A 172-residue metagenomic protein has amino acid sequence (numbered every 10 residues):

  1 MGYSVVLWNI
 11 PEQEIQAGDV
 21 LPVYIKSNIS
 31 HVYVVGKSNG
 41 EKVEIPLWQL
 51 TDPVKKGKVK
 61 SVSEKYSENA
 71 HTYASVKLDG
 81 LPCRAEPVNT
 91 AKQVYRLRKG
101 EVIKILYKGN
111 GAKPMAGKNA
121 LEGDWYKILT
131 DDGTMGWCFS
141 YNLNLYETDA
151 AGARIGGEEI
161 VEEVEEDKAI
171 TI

Functional and structural regions predicted by a protein language model:
G2-A74, K118-I172: Boundary regions of SH3-family modules and the immediately adjacent low-complexity/disordered segments in eukaryotic
G2-W8, L78-V88: Short, structured beta-strand/loop micro-motifs enriched in basic residues and often containing a Trp
Q16, K92-E101: Residue-level recognition of short, solvent-exposed, well-ordered loop/turn junctions that link secondary-structure
Y24-K26, W48, K77-D79, E86 (+1 more regions): A structural detector for beta-sheet-dominated domains
K26-I29, Y107-K113: Short, charged beta-turn/beta-strand-edge "cap" motif at the junction between a beta-strand and an adjacent loop
C83, G100, L106, K127-I128 (+1 more regions): Short alpha-helical segments in extracytoplasmic peptidoglycan/chitin-binding modules and envelope-associated proteins
A91, E101-V102, E166-T171: Intrinsically disordered, low-complexity prosegments and terminal tails associated with secretory/extracytoplasmic
Q93-V94, M115-A120: Short consensus segments that form the blades of beta-propeller domains, in both extracellular/periplasmic
